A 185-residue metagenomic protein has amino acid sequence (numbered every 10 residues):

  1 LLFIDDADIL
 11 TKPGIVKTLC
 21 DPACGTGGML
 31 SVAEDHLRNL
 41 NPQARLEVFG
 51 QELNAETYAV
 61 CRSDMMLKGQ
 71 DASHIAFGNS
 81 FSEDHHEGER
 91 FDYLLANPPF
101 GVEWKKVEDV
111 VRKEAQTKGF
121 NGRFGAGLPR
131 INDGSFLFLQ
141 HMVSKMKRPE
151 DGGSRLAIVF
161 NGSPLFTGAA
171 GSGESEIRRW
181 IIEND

Functional and structural regions predicted by a protein language model:
L1-A96, F100-R112, F136, F160-S163 (+1 more regions): Conserved S-adenosyl-L-methionine
I4, M146-E150: A generic alpha-to-beta junction signature in SAM-dependent methyltransferases
P42, E150-G152: Short, solvent-exposed loop/turn segments that connect beta-strands within catalytic domains and beta-strand-rich
T117-K147: Glycine-rich S-adenosyl-L-methionine
G152-F160: Conserved beta-strand signature within the Rossmann-like core of class I S-adenosyl-L-methionine
